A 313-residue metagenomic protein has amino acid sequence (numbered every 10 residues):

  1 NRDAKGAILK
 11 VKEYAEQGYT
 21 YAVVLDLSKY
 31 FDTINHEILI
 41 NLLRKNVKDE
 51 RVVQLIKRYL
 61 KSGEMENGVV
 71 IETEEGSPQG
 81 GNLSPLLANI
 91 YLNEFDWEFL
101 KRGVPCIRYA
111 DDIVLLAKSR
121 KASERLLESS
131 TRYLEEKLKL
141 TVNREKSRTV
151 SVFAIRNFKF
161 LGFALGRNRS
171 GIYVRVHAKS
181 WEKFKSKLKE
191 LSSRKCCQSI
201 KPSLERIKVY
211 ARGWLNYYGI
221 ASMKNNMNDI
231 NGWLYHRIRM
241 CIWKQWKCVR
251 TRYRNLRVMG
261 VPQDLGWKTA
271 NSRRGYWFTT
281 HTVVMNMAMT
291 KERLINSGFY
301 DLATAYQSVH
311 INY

Functional and structural regions predicted by a protein language model:
R2, Y30, L43, V47 (+7 more regions): Generic amphipathic alpha-helical segments used as scaffolds and interaction surfaces in large, multi-domain proteins
R2-V152, N157: Conserved polymerase palm-domain catalytic core
I38-L42, D112, K187-E190, Y210-W214: A general alpha-helix detector
K61, K137-E205, Y210-R212: A conserved non-catalytic segment of reverse transcriptases and RNA-directed RNA polymerases corresponding to the late
G103-Y109, F184-S193, K244-W246: Short, conserved aromatic-histidine micro-motifs
S203-V249, Y253, R257: Non-catalytic, peripheral interaction segments enriched in hydrophobic/basic residues
R237, I242, W246-Y313: Extended C-terminal regions of large enzymes
